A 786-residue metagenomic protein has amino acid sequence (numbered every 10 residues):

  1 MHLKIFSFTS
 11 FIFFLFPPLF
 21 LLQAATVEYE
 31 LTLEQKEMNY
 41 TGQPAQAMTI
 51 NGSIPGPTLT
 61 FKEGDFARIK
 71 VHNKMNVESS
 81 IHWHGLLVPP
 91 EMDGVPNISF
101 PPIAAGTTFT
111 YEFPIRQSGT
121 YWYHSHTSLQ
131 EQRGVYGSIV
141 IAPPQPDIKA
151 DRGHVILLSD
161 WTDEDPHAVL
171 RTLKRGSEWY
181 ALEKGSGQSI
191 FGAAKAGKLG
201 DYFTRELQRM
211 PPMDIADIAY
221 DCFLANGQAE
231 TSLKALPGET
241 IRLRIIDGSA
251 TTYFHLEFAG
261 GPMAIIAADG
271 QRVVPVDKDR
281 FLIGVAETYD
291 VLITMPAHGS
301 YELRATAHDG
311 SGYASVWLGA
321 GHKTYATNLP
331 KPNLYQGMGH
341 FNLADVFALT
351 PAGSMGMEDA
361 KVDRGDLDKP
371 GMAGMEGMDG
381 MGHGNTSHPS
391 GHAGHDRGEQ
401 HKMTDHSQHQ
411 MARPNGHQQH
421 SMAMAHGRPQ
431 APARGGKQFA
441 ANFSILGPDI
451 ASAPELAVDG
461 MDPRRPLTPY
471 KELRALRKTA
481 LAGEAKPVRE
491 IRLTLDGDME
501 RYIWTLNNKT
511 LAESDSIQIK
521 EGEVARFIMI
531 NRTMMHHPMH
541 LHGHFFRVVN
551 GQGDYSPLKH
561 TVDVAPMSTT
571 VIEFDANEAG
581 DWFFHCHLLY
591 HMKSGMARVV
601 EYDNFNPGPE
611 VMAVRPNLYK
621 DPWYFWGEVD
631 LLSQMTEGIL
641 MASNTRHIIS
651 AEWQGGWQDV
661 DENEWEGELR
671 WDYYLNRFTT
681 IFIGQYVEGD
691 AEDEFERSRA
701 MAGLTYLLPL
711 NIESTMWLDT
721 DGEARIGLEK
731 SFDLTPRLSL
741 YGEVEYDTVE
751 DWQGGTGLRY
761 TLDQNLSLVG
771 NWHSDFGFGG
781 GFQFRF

Functional and structural regions predicted by a protein language model:
S7-F20: Bacterial N-terminal signal peptides
A24-V285, V291-L292, A297, A314 (+9 more regions): Histidine-centered copper-binding motifs that mark active-site loops of extracellular/periplasmic copper enzymes
Y121, W582, T636, R646-A651 (+6 more regions): Repeated loop/turn-to-beta-strand initiation elements of outer-membrane beta-barrel proteins
G248, H308, L589, D630-L632 (+7 more regions): Outer-membrane beta-barrel pore domains and translocons
S390, D396, Y602-L669, Y673 (+4 more regions): Outer-membrane beta-barrel initiation region
R477-G483, E490-Y502, A512-F545: C-terminal substrate/ligand-recognition segments
T645-R646, E692-E745: Detector for outer-membrane/organellar transmembrane beta-barrel domains, recognizing the amphipathic beta-strand
T756-Y760, S774-F786: Outer-membrane beta-barrel "beta-signal"
